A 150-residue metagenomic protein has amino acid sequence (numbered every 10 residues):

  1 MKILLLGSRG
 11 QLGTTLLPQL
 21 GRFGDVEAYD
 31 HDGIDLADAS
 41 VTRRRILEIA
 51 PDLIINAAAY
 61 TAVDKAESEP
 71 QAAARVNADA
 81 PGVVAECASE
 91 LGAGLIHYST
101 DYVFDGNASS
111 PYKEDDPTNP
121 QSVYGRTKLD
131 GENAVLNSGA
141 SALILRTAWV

Functional and structural regions predicted by a protein language model:
K2-R22: N-terminal Rossmann NAD(P)H-binding glycine-rich loop of SDR-like oxidoreductase domains
L6, Y29, I54-A58, L95-T100 (+2 more regions): SDR active-site strand-loop-helix element
T15, Q19, C87, A134: Rossmann-fold NAD(P)-dependent oxidoreductase module
G21-R44: Adenosine-cofactor binding site in Rossmann-like domains, unifying the SAM/SAH pocket of S-adenosylmethionine-dependent
A39-V76: NAD(P)H-binding glycine-rich loop region in Rossmannoid oxidoreductase-like domains and their noncatalytic homologs
I49, C87-L91, S138: Helix C-cap/helix->beta junction micro-motif
I54, S68-I96: NAD(P)-cofactor binding segment of oxidoreductase domains
S68, R75-V83, V103-L145, W149-V150: Catalytic helix-loop patch of NAD(P)-dependent Rossmann-fold dehydrogenases
